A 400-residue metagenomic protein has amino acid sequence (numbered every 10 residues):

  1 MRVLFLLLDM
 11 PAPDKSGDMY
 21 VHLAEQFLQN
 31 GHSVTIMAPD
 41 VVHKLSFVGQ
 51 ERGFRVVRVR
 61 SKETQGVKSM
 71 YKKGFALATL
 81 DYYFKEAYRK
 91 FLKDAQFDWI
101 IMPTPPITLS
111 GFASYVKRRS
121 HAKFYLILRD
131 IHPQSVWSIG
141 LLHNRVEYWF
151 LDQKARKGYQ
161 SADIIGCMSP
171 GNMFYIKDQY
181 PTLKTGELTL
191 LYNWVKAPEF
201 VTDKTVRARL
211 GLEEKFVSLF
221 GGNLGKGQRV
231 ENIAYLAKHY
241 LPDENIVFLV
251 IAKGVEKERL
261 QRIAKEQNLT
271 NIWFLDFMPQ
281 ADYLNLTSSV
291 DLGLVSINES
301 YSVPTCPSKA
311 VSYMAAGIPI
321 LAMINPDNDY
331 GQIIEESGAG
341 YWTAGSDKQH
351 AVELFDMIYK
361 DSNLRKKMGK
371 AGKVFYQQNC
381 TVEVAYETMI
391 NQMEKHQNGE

Functional and structural regions predicted by a protein language model:
M1-R55: N-terminal subdomain of nucleotide-sugar transferases
D14, Q228, P279-L286, G293-M314 (+1 more regions): Nucleotide-sugar-dependent
D40, G171, L191-W194: Carbohydrate-associated surface elements
T108-G111, Y115-R119, R145-I165: Membrane-proximal helix-turn-helix segments that form the acceptor-binding/catalytic region of lipid-linked
K177, W194-R209, R229: Acidic anion/phosphate-binding donor-loop and adjacent secondary structure in glycosyltransferase catalytic cores
L212-Q228, I233-A237, L249: Conserved donor-binding/catalytic core segment of Leloir-type glycosyltransferases
P242, I251-A252, K257-L284: Nucleotide-activated donor-binding/catalytic signature segment of Leloir-type glycosyltransferases, i.e., the conserved
H350-E353, M357, L364-Q378: A short, well-ordered alpha-helix in the C-terminal region of glycosyltransferases
